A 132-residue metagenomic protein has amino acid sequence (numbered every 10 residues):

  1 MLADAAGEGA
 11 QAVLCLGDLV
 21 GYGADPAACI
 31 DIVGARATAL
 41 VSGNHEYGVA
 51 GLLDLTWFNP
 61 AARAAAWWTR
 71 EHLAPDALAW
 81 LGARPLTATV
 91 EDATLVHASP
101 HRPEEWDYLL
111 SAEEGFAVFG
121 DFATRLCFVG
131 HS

Functional and structural regions predicted by a protein language model:
M1-L78, G82: Core catalytic region of metal-dependent phosphoesterases/phosphodiesterases, especially metallo-beta-lactamase-like
P60-S132: Acidic, His/Gly-enriched loop-helix segments that form or flank divalent-metal centers in metallo-dependent hydrolases
